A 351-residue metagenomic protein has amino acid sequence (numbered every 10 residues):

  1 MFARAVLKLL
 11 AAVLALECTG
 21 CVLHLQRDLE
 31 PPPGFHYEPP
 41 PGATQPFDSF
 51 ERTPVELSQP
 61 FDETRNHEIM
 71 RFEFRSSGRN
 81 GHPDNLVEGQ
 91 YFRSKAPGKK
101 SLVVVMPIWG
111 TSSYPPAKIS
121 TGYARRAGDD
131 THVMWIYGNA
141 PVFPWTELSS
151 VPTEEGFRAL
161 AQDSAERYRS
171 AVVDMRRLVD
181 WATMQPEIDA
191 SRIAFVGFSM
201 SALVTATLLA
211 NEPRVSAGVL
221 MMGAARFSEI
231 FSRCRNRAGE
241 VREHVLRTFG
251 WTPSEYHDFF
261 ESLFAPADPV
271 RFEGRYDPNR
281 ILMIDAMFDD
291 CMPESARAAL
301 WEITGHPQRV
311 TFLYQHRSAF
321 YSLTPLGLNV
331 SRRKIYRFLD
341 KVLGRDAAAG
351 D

Functional and structural regions predicted by a protein language model:
F50-A96: N-terminal cap/lid segment of alpha/beta-hydrolase-fold proteins
E88-G89, K99-I108: Short beta-strand element of the alpha/beta-hydrolase
T111-V173: Cap/lid segment of the alpha/beta-hydrolase catalytic domain
A117-I119, N279, M292-E302: Short alpha-helix in the alpha/beta-hydrolase fold that links the catalytic acid
F157-S199: Gly/Ser-rich "nucleophile elbow"/oxyanion-hole loop immediately N-terminal to the catalytic nucleophile in hydrolases
T207-E255, T311: Hydrolase active-site cap/lid region
Y276-D277, L282-D285: Short beta-strand/loop motif that positions the catalytic acidic residue of the alpha/beta-hydrolase fold
A298-D351: C-terminal catalytic histidine-bearing segment of alpha/beta-hydrolase fold enzymes
